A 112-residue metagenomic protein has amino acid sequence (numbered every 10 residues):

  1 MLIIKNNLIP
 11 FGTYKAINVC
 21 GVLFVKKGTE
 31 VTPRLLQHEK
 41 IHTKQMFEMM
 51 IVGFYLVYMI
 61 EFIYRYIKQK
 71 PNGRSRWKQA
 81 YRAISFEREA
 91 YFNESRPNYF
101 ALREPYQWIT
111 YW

Functional and structural regions predicted by a protein language model:
M1, P33, M49: Nuclease and nuclease-like effector domains acting on nucleic acids or nucleotide cofactors
L2-Y14, G53-W112: Metalloprotease/metallohydrolase-associated module, dominated by Zn2+-dependent proteases
T13-L36, A80-R82: Short pre-active-site segment immediately N-terminal to the catalytic Zn-binding motif
E30, R34-I41, S95-N98: Membrane-interface extramembranous regions at the lipid-water interface
L35, I41, Q45, R82-F86: Soluble or luminal CAZymes and related metallo-dependent hydrolases
K40-M59: Catalytic Zn2+-binding segment of zinc metalloproteases
